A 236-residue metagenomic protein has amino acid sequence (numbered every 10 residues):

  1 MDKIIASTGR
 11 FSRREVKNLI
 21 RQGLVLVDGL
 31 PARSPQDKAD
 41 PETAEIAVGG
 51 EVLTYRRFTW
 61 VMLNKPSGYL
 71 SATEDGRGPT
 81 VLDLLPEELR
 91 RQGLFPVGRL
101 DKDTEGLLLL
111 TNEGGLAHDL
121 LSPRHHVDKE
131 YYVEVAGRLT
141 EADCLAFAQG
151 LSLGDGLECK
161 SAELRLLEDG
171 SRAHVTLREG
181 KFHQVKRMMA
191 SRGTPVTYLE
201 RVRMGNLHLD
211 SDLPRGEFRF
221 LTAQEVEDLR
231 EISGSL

Functional and structural regions predicted by a protein language model:
M1-L236: Basic, flexible Lys/Arg- and Gly-enriched helix-loop patches that mediate nucleic-acid binding at interfaces with rRNA
